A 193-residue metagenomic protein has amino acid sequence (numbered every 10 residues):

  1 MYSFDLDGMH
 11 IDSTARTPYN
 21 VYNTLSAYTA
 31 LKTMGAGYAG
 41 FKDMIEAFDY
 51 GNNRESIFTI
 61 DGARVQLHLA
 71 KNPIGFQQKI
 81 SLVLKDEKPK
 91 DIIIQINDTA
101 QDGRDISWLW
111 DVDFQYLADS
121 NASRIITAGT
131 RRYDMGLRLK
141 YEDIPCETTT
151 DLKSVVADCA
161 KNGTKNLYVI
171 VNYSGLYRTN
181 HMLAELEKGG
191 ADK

Functional and structural regions predicted by a protein language model:
M1-P73: Adenine nucleotide phosphate-binding catalytic loops in nucleotide-utilizing enzymes
N23, A27, I125, V169: Residue-level signal for inorganic ion chemistry
M34-G37, K85-P89, K161-N166: Glycine-rich phosphate-binding loop signature in dinucleotide/nucleotide-binding domains
G51, L69-T148, G189-D192: Active-site beta-alpha connecting loops in nucleotide-dependent enzymes
R64, K90-I94, K165-V171: Generic beta-sheet signal
T130-Y133, L152, Y173-S174: Short, polar loop motifs at secondary-structure junctions
E147-C159: A short, well-structured beta->alpha microelement
V169-K193: Glycine/aspartate-rich loop-and-adjacent alpha/beta segment that forms the canonical ThDP
